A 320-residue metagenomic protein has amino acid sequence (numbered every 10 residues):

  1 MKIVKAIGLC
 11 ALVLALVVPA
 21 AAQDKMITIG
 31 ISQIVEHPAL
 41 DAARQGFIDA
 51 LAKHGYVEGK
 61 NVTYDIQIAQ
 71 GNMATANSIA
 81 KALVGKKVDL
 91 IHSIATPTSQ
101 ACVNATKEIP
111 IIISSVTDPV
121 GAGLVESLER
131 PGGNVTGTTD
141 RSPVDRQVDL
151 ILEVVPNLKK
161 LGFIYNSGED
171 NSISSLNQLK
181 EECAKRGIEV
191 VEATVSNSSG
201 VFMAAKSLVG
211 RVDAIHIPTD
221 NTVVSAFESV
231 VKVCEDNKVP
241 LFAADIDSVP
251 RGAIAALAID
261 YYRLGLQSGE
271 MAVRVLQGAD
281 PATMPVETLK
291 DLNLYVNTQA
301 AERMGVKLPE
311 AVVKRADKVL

Functional and structural regions predicted by a protein language model:
K2-C10, V17, A21-L320: Short hydrophobic alpha-helices and adjacent helix-cap/hinge residues
